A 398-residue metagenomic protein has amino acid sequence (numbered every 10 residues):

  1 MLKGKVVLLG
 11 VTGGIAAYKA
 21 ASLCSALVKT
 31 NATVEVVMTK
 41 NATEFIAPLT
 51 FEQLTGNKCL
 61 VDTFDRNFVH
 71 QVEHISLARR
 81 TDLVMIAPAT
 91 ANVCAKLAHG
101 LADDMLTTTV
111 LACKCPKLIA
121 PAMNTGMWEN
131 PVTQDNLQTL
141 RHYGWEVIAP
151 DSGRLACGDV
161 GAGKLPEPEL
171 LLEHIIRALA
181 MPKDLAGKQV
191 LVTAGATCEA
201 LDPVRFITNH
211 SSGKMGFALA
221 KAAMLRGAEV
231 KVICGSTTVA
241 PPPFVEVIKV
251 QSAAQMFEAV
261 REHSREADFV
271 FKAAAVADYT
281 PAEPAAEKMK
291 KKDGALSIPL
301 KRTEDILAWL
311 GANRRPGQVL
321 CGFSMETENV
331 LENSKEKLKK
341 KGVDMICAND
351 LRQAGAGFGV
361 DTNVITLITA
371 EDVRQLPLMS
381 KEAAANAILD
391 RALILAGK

Functional and structural regions predicted by a protein language model:
M1-I119, N124-K398: A cross-family phosphate/adenosyl-ligand binding-site feature
